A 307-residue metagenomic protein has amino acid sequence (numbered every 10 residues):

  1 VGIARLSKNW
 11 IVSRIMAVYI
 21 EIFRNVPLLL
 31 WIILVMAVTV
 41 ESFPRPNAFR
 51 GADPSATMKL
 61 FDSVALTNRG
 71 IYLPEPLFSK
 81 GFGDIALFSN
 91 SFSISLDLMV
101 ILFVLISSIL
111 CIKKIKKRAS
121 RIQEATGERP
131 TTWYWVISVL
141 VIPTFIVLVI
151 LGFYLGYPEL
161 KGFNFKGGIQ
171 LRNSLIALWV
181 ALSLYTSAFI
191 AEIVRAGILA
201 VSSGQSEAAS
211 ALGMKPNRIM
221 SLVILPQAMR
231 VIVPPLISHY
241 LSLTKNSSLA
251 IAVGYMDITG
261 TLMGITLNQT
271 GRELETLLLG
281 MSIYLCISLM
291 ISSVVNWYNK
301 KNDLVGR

Functional and structural regions predicted by a protein language model:
V1-R307: Transmembrane alpha-helices and adjacent helix-loop boundaries
